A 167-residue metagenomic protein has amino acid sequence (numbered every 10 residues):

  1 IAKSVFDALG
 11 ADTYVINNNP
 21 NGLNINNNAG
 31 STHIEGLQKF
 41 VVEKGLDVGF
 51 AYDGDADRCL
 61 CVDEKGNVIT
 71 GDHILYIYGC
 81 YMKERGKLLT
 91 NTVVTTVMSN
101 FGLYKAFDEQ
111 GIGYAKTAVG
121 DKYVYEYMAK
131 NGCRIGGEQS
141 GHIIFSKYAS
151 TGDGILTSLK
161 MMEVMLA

Functional and structural regions predicted by a protein language model:
I1-M165: Phosphate-binding chemistry for phosphorylated carbohydrates and sugar-nucleotides
